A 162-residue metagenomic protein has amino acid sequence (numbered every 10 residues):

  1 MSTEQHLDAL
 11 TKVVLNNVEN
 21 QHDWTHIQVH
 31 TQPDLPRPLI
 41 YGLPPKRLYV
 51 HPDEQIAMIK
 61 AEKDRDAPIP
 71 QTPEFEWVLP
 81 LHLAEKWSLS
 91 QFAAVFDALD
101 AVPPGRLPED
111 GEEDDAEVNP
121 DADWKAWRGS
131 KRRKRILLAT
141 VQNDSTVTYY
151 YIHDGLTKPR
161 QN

Functional and structural regions predicted by a protein language model:
M1-K134, D144: Acidic, polar low-complexity intrinsically disordered regions
A122-I152, T157-N162: Helix-rich interaction surfaces within compact, conserved domain-sized segments that mediate assembly or partner
